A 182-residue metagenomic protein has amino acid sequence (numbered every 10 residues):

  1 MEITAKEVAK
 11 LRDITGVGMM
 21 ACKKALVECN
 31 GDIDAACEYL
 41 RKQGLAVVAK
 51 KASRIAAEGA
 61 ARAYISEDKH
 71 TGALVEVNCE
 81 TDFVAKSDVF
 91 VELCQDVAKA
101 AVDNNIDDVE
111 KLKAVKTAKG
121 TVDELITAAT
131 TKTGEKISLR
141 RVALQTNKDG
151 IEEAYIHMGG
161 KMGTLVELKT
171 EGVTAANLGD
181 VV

Functional and structural regions predicted by a protein language model:
E2-V182: N-terminal assembly/interaction segments in proteins that build large macromolecular machines
